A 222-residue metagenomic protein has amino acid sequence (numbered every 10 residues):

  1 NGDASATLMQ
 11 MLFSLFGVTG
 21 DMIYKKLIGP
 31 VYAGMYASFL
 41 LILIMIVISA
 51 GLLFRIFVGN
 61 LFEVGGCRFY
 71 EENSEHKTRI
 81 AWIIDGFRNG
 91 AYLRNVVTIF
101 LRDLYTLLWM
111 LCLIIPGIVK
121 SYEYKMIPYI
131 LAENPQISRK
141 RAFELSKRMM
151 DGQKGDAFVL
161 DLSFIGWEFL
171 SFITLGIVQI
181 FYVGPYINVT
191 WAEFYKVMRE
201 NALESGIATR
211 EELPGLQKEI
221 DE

Functional and structural regions predicted by a protein language model:
N1-E222: Hydrophobic alpha-helical membrane segments
